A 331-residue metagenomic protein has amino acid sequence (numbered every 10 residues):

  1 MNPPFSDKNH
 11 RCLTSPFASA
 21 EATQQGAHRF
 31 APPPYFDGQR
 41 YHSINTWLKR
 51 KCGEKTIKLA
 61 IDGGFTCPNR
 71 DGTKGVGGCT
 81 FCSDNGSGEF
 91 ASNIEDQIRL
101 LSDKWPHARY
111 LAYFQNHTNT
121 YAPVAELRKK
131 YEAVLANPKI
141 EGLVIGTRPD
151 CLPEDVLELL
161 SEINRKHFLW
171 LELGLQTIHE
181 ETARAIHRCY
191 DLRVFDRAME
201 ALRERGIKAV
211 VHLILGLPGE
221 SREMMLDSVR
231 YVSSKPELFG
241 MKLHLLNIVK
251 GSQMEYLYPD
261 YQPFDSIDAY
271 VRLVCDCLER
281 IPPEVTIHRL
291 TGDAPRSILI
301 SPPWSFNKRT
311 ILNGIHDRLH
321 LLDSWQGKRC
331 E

Functional and structural regions predicted by a protein language model:
N2-L111: N-terminal [4Fe-4S]-dependent radical SAM core
N2-T46, E54-K55, G240, N247-E331: Auxiliary Fe-S-binding modules of radical SAM enzymes
I57-I61, Y110-Y113, L143-I145, L169-L173 (+3 more regions): Hydrophobic faces of well-ordered beta-strands that scaffold small-molecule active sites in alpha/beta enzyme cores
C79, A136-I140, D227-L243, L312 (+1 more regions): Structural recognition of alpha->loop->beta junctions
N85-Q97, L101-V124, K139-L152, F168-V194 (+1 more regions): Core AdoMet radical
L101-W105, Y131-P138, L160-F168, E200-E204: Acidic (Asp/Glu)-rich catalytic clusters
V124-E132, P153-E162, M225: Distinct, well-ordered alpha-helical segments
R193-S252, D268-T291: Conserved C-terminal portion of the radical SAM core fold that forms the substrate/S-adenosylmethionine-binding
